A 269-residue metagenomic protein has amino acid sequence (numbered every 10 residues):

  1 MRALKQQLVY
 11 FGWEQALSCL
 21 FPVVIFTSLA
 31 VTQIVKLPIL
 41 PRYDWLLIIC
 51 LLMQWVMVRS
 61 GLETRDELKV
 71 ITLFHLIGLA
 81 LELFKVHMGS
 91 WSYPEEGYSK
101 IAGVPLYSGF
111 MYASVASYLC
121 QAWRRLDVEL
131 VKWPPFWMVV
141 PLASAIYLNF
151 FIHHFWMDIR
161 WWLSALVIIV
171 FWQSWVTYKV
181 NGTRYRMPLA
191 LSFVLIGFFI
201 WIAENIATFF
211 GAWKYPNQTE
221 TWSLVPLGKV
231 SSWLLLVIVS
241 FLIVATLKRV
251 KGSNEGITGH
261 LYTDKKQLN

Functional and structural regions predicted by a protein language model:
M1-N269: Aromatic-rich, lipid-facing transmembrane alpha helices and their immediate juxtamembrane interface loops in integral
